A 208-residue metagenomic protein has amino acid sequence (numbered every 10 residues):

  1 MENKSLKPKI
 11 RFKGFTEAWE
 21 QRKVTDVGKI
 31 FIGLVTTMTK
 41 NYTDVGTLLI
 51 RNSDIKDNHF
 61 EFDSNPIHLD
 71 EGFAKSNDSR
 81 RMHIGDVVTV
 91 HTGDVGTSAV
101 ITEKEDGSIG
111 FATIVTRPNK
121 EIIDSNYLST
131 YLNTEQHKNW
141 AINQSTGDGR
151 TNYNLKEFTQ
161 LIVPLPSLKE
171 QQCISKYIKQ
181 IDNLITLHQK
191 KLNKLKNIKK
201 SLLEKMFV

Functional and structural regions predicted by a protein language model:
M1-E17, K190-V208: Short amphipathic coiled-coil heptad-repeat segments
K4-P8, M38, H91, G107-I114 (+1 more regions): A short glycine-rich beta-alpha junction/loop motif
P8, S53, Q172-L184, H188-K191: Extracellular/lumenal glycan-associated surfaces
R11-L34: Non-catalytic DNA-recognition/assembly elements of restriction-modification systems
K13-T16, V115-D124, E157-Q172, M206: Proline-centric
R22, F62-S64, L187-I198: Short, tandemly repeated low-complexity microdomains enriched for cysteine and small residues
T25-G28, M38-F73, T116: DNA target-recognition patches
R51-N52, D63, I67-E135: A short beta-sheet element
